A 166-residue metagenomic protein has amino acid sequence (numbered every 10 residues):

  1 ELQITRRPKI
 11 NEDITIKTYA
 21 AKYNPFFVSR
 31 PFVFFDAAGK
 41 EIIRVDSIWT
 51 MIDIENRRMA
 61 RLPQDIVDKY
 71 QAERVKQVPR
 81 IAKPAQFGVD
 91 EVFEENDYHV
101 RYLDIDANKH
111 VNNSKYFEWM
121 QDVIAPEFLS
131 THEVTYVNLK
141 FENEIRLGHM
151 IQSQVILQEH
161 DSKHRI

Functional and structural regions predicted by a protein language model:
E1, R44-D46, D53-Y136: Hot-dog-fold acyl-thioester-processing enzymes
E1-N24, W119-H164: Hydrophobic beta-strand-centered segment that forms part of the acyl-chain substrate-binding groove
T5-I52: Hydrophobic/aromatic-rich structural module bridging two neighboring secondary-structure elements via a short loop
F32-V33, W49, Y102, H164-I166: Generic short beta-strand
A37-K40, D90-F93, S130, Q158-D161: Short, glycine- and charge-enriched coil/turn segments that flank and shape catalytic ligand pockets
